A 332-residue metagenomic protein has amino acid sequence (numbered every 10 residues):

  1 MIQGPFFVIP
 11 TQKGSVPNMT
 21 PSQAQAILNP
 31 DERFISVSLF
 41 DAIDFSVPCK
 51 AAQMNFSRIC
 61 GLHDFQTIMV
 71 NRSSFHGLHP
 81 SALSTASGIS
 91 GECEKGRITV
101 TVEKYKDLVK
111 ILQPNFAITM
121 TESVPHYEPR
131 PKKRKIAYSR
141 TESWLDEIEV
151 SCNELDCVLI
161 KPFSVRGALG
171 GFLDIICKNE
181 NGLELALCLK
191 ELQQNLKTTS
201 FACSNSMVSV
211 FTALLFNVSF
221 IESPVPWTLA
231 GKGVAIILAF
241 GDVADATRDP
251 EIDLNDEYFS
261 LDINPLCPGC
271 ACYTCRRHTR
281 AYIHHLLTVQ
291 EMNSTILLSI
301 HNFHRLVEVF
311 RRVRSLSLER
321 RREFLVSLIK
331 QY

Functional and structural regions predicted by a protein language model:
M1-E154, D256-E257: Non-catalytic, usually N-terminal nucleic-acid engagement modules in DNA/RNA processing proteins
M1-G14, N18, I111, T119-P129 (+1 more regions): C-terminal extensions of enzymes
F7, I35-S38, T67-M69, A117 (+10 more regions): Generic structural hydrophobic/aromatic packing signal, biased to beta-strands
L83-A86, C188-E191, M292: A short alpha-helix capping/helix-coil boundary motif
Y105, S209, T279-R280: Generic detector of short, well-ordered, non-transmembrane alpha-helical segments enriched in hydrophobic residues
D107, S139, S143-D146, F211 (+5 more regions): A broad, structural surface signal
S139-E142, D146-C270: Glycine-rich phosphate/ribose-binding loops and adjacent secondary-structure elements that form binding surfaces
